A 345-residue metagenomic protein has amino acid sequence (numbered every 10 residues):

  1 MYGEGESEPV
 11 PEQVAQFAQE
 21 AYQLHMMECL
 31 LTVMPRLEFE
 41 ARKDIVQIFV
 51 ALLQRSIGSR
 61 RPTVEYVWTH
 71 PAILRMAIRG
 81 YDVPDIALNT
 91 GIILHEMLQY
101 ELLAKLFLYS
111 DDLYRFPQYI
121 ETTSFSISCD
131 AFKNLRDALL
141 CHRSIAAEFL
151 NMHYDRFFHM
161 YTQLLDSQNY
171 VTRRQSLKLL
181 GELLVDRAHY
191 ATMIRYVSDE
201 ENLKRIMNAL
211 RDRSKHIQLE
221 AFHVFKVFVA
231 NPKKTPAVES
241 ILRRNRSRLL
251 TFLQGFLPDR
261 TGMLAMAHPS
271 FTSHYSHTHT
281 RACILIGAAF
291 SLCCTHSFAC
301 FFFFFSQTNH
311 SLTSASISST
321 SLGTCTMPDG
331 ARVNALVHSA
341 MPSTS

Functional and structural regions predicted by a protein language model:
M1-Q118, F132-N151, H189-R195, N202-R205 (+8 more regions): Alpha-helical solenoid scaffolds in large eukaryotic transport, assembly, and signaling factors
L37, D82, T123, L164 (+4 more regions): Structural signature of alpha-solenoid helical repeat scaffolds
I45, S276-I284, C293-F305: Intrinsically disordered, low-complexity terminal segments enriched in Ser/Thr
T123-S124, C129-Y170, R174: Active-site cradle of extracellular carbohydrate-active enzymes
T162-K234: Long, repeat-rich segments with strong aromatic
H277, R281-A282, A335-S345: Eukaryotic intrinsically disordered, low-complexity regulatory tails and linkers enriched in charged/polar residues
